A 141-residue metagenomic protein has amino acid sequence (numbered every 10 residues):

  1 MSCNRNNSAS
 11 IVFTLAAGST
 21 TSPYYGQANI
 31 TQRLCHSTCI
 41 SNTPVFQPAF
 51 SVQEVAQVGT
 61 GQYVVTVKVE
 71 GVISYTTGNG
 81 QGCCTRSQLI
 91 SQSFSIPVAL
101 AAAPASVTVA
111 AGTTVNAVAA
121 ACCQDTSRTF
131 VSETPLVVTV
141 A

Functional and structural regions predicted by a protein language model:
M1-A141: Viral structural modules
